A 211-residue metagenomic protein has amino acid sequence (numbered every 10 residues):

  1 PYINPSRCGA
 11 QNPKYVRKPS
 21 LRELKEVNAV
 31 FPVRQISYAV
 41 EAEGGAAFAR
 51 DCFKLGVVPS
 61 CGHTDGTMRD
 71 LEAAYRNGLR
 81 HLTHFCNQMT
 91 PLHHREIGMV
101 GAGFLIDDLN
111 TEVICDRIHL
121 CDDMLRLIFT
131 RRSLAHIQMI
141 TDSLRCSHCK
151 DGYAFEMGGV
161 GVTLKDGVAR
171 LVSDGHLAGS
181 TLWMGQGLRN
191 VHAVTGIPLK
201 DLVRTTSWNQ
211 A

Functional and structural regions predicted by a protein language model:
P1-P32: Divalent-metal coordination cores built from histidine and acidic residues
P5-S6, V58, T163, G175: Short glycine- and Lys/Arg-enriched binding-loop motifs that mark or flank ligand-binding interfaces
Y15-S20, T83-Q88, V160-L164: A polyampholytic, Gly/Pro-enriched intrinsically disordered region
V16-R17, L92-H93, L177-S180: Alpha-helix initiation/capping motif
L21-D151: Active-site core of metal-dependent hydrolases
G98-V113, F129-S143, S147-A211: His/Asp/Glu-enriched, well-ordered alpha-helical/loop segment that forms or immediately abuts the divalent-metal
